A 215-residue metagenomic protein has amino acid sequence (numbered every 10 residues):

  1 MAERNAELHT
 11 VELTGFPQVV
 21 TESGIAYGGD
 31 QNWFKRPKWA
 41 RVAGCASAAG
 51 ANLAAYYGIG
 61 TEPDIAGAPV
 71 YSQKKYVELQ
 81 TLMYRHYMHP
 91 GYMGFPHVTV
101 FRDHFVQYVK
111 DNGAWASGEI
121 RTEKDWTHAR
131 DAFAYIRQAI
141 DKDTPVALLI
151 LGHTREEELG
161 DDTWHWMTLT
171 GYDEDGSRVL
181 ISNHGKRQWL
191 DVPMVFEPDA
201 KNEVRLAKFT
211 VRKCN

Functional and structural regions predicted by a protein language model:
M1-V100: Active-site-adjacent structural segments surrounding the nucleophilic cysteine of cysteine proteases and isopeptidases
D30, K38-A43, K124-Y135: Generic detector of contiguous secondary-structure segments
A49, L53, Y57, V109-A116 (+3 more regions): Short, well-ordered alpha-helical segments in soluble proteins
L82, H86, H104, Y108 (+2 more regions): Residues that form generic nucleotide/phosphate-binding pockets
G94, V98, A129, A139-D141: Hydrophobic alpha-helical segments and helix-packing faces
T99-N112, Y135-I136: Active-site cradle of extracellular carbohydrate-active enzymes
D111-H128: Catalytic cysteine-centered active-site loop
A132-A134, Q138-K142, L149-N215: Active-site signature of cysteine proteases
